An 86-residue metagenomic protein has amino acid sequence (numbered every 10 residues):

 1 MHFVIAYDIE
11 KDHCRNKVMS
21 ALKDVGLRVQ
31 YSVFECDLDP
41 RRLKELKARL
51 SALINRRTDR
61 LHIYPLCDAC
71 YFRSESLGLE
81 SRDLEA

Functional and structural regions predicted by a protein language model:
M1-V33, D37-R42: Extended, hydrophobic alpha-helical segments
E35-D59: Short, intrinsically disordered low-complexity segments
A52-A86: C-terminal structural segments of small proteins and small subunits
